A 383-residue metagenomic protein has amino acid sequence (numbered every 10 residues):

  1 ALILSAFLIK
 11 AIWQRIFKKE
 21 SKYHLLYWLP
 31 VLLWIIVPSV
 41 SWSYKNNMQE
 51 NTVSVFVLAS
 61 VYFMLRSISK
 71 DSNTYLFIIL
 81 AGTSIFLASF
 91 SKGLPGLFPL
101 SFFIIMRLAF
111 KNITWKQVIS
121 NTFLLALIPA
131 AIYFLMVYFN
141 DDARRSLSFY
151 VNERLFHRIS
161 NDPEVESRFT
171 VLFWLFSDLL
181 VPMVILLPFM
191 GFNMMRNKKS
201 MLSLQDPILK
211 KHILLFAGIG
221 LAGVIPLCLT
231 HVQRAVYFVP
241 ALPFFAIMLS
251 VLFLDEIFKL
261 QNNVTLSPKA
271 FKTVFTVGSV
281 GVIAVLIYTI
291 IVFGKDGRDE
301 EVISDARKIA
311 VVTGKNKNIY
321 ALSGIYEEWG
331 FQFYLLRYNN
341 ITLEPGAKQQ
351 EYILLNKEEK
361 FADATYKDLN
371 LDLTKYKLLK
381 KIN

Functional and structural regions predicted by a protein language model:
A1-E20, A59: Transmembrane-helix motifs of polytopic, lipid-linked glycan transferases
L4, T52-K70, F245-M248: Specific aromatic-rich, kink-prone transmembrane helix
F17, S21, S60-F77, F253: Membrane-interface transmembrane helices that cradle and orient dolichyl/undecaprenyl
S39-T52: Short acidic/glycine- and proline-prone juxtamembrane loop motifs at membrane-interface regions of multi-pass membrane
W42, L87, G96-I208, V224 (+1 more regions): Transmembrane-lumen/periplasm boundary regions of multi-pass, lipid-linked membrane glycan transferases
H231-V264: Hydrophobic/aromatic-rich transmembrane helices and adjacent perimembrane loops
E256-I290: Signature aromatic-anchored transmembrane alpha helix within multi-pass, membrane-resident enzymes that catalyze glycan
V285-I382: Short periplasmic/luminal acceptor-recognition loop of GT-C membrane glycosyltransferases, typified by
